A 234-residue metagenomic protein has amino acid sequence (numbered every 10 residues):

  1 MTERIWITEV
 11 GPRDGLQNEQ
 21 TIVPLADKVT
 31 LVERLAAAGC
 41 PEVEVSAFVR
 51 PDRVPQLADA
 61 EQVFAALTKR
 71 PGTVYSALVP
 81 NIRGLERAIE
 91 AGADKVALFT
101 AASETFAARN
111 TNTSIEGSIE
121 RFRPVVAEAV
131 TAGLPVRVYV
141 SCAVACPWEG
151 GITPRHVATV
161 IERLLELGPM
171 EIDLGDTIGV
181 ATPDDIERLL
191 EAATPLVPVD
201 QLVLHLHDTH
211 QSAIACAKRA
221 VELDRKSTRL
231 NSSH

Functional and structural regions predicted by a protein language model:
M1-Q20, A97-N110, T131-W148, A193 (+1 more regions): N-terminal small/glycine-rich loop or linker at the start of catalytic domains across soluble metabolic enzymes
T2-R83: N-terminal capping/small domains of soluble enzymes
T8-D27, T73-I82, A108-I115, C142-H156 (+1 more regions): Active-site mouth loops of central-metabolism enzymes
P41-A66, F99-S114, V144-W148, D173-P183: Glycine-rich, proline-tolerant flexible connector loops at the mouths of alpha/beta enzymes
R53-A77, E116-R137, I186-L204: Alpha-helix-loop-beta-strand connector modules within alpha/beta enzyme cores
N81-A91, Q211-L223: Catalytic cores of alpha/beta
A102-T177: Conserved anion-binding
T228-S232: Conserved small/polar residues in nucleotide/adenosyl-binding loops
